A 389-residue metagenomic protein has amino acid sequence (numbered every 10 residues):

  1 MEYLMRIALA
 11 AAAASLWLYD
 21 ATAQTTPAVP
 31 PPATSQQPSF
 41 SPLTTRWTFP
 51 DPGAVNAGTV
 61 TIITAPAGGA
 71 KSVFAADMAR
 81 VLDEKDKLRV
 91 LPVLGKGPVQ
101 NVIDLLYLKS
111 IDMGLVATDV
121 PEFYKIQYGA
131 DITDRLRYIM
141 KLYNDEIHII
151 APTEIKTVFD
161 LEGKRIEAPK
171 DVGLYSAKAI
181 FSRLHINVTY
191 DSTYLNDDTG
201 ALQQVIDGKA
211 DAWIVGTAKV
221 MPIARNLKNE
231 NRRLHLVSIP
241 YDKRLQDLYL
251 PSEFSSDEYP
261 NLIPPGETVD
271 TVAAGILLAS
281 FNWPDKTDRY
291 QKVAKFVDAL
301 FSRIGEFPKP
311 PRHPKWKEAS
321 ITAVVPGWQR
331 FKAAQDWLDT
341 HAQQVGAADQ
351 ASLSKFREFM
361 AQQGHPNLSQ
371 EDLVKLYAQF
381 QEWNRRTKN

Functional and structural regions predicted by a protein language model:
A21-T25: Boundary at the C-terminal end of the N-terminal hydrophobic targeting segment
T26-I62, E154-R165: Immediate post-signal peptide segment of exported/extracytoplasmic ligand-binding proteins
S39, G200, T217-N231, L236 (+2 more regions): An extracytoplasmic/periplasmic, membrane-proximal ligand-sensing/linker region
A57-I63, A67-M113, P264-T268, L376-Q379: Extracytoplasmic small-molecule ligand-binding "clamshell" domains of the periplasmic binding protein/Venus flytrap
T59-L82, V90, D145-Q203, D207: Bilobed "Venus flytrap"/periplasmic-binding protein-like clamshell domains and structurally analogous long
A76-R80, L91-T133, G200-Q204, V220-L227: Pocket-flanking alpha-helical
T118-D119, Y128, I186-D288: Pocket-lining segment of extracytoplasmic ligand-binding domains
D171-R183, S252-P326: Ligand-binding clefts/hinges and TM-proximal coupling segments of bilobed small-molecule sensing domains
